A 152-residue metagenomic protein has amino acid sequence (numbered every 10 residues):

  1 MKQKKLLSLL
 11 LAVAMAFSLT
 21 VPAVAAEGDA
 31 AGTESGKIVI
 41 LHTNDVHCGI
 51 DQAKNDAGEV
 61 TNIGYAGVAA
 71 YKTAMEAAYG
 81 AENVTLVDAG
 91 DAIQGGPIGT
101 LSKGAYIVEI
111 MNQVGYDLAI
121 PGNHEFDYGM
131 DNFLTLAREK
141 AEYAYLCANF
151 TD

Functional and structural regions predicted by a protein language model:
K2-Q3, D45: Intrinsically disordered, low-complexity sequence elements enriched in Ser/Thr/Gly/Pro
Q3-A25: Sec-dependent N-terminal signal peptides of Gram-positive bacterial secreted proteins and lipoproteins
A26-D152: Acidic, metal/ion-coordinating pockets
